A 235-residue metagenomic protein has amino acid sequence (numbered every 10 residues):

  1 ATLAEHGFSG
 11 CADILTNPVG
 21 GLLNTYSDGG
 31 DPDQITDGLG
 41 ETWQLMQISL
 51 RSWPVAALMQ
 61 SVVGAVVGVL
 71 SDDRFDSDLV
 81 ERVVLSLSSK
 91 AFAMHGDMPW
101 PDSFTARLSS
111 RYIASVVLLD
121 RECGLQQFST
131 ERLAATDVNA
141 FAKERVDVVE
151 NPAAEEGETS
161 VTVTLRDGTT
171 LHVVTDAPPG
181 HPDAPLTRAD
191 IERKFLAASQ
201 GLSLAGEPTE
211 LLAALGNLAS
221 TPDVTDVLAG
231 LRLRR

Functional and structural regions predicted by a protein language model:
T2-R235: Terminal-appendage/accessory-domain detector
